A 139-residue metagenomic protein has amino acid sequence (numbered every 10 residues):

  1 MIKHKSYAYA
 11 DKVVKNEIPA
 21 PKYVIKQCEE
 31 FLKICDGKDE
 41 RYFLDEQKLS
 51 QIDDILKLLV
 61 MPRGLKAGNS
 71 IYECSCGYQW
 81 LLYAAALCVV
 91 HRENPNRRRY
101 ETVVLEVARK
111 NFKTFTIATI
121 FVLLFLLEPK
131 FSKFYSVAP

Functional and structural regions predicted by a protein language model:
M1-P139: Phosphate/NTP-binding elements of NTP-utilizing enzymes
